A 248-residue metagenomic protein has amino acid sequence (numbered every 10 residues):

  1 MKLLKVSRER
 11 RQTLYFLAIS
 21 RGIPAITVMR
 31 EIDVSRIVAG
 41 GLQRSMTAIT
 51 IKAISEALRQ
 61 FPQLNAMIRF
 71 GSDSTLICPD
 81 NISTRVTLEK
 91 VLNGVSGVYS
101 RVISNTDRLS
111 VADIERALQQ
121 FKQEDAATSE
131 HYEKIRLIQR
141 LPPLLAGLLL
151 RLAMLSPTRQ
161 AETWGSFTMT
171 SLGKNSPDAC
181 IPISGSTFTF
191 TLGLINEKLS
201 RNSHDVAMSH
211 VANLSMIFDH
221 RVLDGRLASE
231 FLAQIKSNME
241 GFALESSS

Functional and structural regions predicted by a protein language model:
M1-S248: C-terminal catalytic/motor cores of large multi-domain enzyme assemblies
